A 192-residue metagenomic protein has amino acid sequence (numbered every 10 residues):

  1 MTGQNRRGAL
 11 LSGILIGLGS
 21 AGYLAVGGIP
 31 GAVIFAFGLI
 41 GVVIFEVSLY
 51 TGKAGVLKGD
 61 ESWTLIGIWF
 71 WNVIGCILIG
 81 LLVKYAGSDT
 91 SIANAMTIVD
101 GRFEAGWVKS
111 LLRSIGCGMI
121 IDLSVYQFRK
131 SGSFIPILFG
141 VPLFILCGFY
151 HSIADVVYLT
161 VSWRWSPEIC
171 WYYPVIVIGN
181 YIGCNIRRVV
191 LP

Functional and structural regions predicted by a protein language model:
M1-P192: Alpha-helical transmembrane segments and their helix-helix packing motifs
